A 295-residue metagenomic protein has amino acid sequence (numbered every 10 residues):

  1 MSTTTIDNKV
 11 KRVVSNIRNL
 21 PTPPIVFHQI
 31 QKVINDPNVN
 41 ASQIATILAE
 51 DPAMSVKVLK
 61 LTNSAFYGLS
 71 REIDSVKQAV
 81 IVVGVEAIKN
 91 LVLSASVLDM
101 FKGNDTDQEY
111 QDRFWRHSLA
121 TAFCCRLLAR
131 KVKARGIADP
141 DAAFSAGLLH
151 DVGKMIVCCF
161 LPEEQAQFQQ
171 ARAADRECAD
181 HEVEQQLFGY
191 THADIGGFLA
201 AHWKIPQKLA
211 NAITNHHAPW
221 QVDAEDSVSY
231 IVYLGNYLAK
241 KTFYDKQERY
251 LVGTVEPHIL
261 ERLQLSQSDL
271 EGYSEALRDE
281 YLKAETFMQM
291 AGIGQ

Functional and structural regions predicted by a protein language model:
M1-Q169, A173-G253, G294-Q295: Conserved alpha-helical "signature site" that marks functionally important helical segments or helix/loop junctions
M1-V13, P257-Q295: Terminal helices and disordered tails flanking the catalytic cores of nucleotide-processing hydrolases
